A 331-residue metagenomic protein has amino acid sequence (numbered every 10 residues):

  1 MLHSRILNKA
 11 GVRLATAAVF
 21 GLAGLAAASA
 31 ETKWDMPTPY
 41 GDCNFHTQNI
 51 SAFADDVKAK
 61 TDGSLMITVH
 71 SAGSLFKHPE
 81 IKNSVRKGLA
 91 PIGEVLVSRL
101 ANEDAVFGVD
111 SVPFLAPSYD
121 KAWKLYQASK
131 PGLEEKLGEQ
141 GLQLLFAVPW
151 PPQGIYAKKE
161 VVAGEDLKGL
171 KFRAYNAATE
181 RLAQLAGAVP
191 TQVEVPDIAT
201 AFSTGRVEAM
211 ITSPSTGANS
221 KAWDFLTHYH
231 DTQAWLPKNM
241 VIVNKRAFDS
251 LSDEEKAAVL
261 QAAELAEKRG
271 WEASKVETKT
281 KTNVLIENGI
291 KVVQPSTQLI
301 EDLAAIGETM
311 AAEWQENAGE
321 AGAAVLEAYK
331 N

Functional and structural regions predicted by a protein language model:
M1-K9: N-terminal secretory signal peptides that target proteins for export/translocation
L2, T16, E31-W123, S129-N331: N-terminal secretory/targeting leader peptides
R13-G24: Bacterial N-terminal signal peptides
L25-A30: Sec/Tat signal peptide C-region and signal peptidase I cleavage site
